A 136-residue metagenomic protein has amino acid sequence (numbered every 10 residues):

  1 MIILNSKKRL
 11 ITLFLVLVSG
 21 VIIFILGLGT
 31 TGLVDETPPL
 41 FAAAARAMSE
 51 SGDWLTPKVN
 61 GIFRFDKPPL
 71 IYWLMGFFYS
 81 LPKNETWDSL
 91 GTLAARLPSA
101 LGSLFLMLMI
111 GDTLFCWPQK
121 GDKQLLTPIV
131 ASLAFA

Functional and structural regions predicted by a protein language model:
M1-A136: Membrane-integral, polyisoprenol-dependent glycosyltransferases of the GT-C/oligosaccharyltransferase superfamily
